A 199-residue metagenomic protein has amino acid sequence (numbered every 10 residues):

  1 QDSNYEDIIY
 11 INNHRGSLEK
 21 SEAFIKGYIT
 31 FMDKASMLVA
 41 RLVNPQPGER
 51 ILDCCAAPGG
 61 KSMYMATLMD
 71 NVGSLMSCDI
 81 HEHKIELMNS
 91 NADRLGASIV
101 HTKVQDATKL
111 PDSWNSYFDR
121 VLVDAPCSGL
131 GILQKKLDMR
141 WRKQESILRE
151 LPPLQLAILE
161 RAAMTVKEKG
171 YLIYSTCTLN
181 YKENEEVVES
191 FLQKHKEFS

Functional and structural regions predicted by a protein language model:
Q1-S199: S-adenosylmethionine
